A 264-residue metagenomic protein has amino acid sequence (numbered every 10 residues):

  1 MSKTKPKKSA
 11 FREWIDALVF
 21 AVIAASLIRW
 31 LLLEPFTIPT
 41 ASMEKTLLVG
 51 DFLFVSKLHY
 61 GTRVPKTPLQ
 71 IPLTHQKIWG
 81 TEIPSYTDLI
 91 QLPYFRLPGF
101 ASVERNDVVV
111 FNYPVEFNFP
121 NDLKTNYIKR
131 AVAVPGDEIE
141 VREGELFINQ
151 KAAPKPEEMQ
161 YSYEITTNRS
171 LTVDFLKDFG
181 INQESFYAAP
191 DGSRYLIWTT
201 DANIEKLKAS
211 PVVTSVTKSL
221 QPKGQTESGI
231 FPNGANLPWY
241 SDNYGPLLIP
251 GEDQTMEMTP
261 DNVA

Functional and structural regions predicted by a protein language model:
S2-R12, V49-A264: Soluble "head" domains of membrane/secretory-pathway proteins
E13-L33: Hydrophobic membrane-insertion alpha-helices, especially the h-region of bacterial N-terminal signal peptides
W30, T40-S42, A133, P156: Generic hydrophobic/packing signal
W30-L32, T37, D122: A generic, residue-level signal for flexible/boundary positions that often mark functional hotspots
E34-L53: Alpha-helical transmembrane signal-anchor/signal-peptide segments
